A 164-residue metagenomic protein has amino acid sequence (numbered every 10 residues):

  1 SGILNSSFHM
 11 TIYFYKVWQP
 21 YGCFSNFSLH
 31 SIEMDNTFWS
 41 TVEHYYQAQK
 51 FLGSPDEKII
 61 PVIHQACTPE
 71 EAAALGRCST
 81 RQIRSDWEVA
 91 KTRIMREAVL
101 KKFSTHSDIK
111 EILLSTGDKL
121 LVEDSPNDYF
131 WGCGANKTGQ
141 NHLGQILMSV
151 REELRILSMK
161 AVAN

Functional and structural regions predicted by a protein language model:
S1-H9: N-terminal amphipathic/basic-hydrophobic helices that include classical n-h-c signal peptides and signal-anchor
F8-N164: Charged, low-complexity intrinsically disordered segments
